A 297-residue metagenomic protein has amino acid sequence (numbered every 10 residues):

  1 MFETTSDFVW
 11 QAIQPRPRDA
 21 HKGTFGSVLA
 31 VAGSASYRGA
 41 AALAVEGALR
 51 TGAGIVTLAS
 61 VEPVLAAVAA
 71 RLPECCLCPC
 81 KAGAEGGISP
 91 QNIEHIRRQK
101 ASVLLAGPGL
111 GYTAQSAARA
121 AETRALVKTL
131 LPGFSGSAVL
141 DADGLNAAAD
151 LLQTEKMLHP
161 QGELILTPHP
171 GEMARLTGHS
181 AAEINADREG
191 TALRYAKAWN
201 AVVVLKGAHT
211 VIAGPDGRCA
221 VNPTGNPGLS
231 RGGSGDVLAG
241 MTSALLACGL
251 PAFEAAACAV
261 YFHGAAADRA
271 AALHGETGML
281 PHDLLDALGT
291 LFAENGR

Functional and structural regions predicted by a protein language model:
M1-K22: Positively charged, low-complexity intrinsically disordered leader regions
M1-S6, A59-T224, G296: Glycine-rich phosphate/dinucleotide-binding loop and adjoining beta-alpha-beta core of small-molecule
P17, C219-G233: Short pre-catalytic strand/loop immediately N-terminal to key active-site residues, enriched for Gly-Thr
H21-E85: Substrate-binding N-lobe of the ribokinase-like
A42, E46-G47, K128, L193 (+1 more regions): Alpha-helical segments flanking ligand/cofactor-binding loops in enzyme cores
A174-R175, R231-F262: Short, small-residue alpha-helix embedded
T177, P223-L229, A239, D268-E276: Short beta-alpha connecting loops at secondary-structure transitions that line or flank enzyme active sites
A265-R297: Charged C-terminal helix
